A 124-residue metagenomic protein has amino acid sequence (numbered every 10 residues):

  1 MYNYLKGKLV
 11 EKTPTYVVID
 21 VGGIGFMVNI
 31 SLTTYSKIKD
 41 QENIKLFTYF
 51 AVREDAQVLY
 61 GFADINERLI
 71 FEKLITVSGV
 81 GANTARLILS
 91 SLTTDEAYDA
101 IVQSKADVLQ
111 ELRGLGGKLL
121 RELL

Functional and structural regions predicted by a protein language model:
M1: Extended, charged alpha/beta regions that create polyanion-binding interfaces
Y4-K6, V10-R113, G117-L124: Long, highly charged, low-complexity intrinsically disordered interaction regions that mediate electrostatic DNA/RNA
